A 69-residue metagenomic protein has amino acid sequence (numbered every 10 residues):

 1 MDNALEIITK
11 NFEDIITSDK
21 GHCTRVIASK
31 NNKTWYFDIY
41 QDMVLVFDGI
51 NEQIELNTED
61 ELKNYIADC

Functional and structural regions predicted by a protein language model:
M1-K30, I50-Q53, E59-D60: Negatively charged, low-complexity tracts enriched in Asp/Glu with abundant Ser/Thr
I16, Y40-Q41, N51, C69: Generic alpha-helical secondary structure signal
N32-G49: Short aromatic-glycine-(Arg/Gly/Cys) micro-motifs in beta-strand/loop hairpins
Y36-Y40, I54-E61: Short amphipathic beta-strand/extended segments with alternating polar/hydrophobic composition
E59-C69: A short, charged, amphipathic alpha-helix used as a generic interaction element across diverse proteins
